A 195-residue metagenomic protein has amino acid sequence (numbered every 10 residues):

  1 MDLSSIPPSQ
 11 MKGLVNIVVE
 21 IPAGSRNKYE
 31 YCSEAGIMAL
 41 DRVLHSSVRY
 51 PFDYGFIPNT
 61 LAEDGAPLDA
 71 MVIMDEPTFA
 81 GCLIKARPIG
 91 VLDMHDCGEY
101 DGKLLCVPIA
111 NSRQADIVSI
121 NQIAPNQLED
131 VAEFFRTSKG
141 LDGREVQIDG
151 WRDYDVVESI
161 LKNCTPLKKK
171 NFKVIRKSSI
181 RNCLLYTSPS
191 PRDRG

Functional and structural regions predicted by a protein language model:
M1-N182: Hydrophobic N-terminal alpha-helices or hydrophobic patches in metabolic proteins across all domains of life
Y186-P191: Conserved small/polar residues in nucleotide/adenosyl-binding loops
